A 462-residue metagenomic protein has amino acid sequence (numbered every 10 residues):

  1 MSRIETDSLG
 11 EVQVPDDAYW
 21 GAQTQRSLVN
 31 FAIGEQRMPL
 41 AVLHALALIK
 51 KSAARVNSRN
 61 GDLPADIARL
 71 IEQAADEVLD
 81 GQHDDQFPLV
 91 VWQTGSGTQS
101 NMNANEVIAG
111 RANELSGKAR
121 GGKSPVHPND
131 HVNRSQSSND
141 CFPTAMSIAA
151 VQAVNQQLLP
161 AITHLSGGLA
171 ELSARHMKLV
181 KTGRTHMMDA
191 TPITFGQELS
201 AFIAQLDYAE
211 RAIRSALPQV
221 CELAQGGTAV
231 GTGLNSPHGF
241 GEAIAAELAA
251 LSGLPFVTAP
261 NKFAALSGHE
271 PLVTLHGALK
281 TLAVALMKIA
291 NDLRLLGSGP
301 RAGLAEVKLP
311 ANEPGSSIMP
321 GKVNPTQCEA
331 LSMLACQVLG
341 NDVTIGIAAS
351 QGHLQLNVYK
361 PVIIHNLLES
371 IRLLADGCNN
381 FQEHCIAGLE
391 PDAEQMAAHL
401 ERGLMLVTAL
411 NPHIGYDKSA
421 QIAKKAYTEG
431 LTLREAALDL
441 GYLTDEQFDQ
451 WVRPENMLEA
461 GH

Functional and structural regions predicted by a protein language model:
M1-H462: Conserved, well-structured ligand/cofactor-binding cores
